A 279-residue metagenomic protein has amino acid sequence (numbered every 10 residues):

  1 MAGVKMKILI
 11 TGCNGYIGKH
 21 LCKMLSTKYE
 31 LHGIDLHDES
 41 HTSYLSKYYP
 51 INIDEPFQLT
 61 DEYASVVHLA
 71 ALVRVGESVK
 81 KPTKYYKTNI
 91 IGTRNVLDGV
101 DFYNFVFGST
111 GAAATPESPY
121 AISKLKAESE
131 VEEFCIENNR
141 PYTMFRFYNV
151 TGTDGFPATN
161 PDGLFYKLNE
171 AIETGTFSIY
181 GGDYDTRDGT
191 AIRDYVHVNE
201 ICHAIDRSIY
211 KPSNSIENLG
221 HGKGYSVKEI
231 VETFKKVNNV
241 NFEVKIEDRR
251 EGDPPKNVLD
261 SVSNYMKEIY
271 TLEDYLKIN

Functional and structural regions predicted by a protein language model:
I8-S26: N-terminal Rossmann NAD(P)H-binding glycine-rich loop of SDR-like oxidoreductase domains
I53, F57-T88: NAD(P)H-binding glycine-rich loop region in Rossmannoid oxidoreductase-like domains and their noncatalytic homologs
H68, I91-A121, I136-T143: Conserved Rossmann-fold NAD(P)-dependent oxidoreductase catalytic core, especially the SDR/UDP-sugar
A71, Y86-T93, S123-K124, D194: Short alpha-helix in the Rossmann-fold core of NAD(P)-dependent oxidoreductases
P119, E132-D206, T233-K235: NAD(P)-dependent short-chain dehydrogenase/reductase
N149, S178, T190-R193, I205 (+3 more regions): A recurrent short beta-strand within the Rossmann-like NAD(P)-dependent oxidoreductase core
G182-R187, I216-E217, S226-V231, N239-K256: C-terminal "lid/loop" region of Rossmann-like NAD(P)-dependent oxidoreductases
V198, E247-D274: Conserved C-terminal active-site "lid" loop/helix of NAD(P)H-dependent oxidoreductases that clamps the redox cofactor
